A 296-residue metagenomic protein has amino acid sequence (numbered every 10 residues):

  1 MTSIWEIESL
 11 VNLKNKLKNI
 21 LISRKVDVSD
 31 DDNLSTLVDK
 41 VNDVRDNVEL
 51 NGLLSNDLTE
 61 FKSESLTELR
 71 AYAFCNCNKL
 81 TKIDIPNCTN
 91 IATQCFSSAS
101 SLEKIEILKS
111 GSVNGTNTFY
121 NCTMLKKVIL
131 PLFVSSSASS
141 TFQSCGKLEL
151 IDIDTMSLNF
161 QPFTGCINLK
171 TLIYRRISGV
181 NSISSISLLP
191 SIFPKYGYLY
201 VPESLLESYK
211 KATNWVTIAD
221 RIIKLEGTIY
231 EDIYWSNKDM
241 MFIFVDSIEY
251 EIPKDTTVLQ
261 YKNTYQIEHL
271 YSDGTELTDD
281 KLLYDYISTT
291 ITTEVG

Functional and structural regions predicted by a protein language model:
M1-N56, E60, K195, Y230-E268 (+2 more regions): Surface-exposed receptor/substrate recognition regions of extracellular proteins
L37-V44, A212-T228: A recurrent domain-boundary module in secreted/ectodomain proteins
L53-E68, C77-N90, S100-V113, C122-S136 (+6 more regions): Structural signature of tandem-repeat unit edges
P162, S185-L188, L282: A short acidic, amphipathic alpha-helical/loop segment
S185-P190, E207-I218: Short, aromatic/basic amphipathic alpha-helical patches
